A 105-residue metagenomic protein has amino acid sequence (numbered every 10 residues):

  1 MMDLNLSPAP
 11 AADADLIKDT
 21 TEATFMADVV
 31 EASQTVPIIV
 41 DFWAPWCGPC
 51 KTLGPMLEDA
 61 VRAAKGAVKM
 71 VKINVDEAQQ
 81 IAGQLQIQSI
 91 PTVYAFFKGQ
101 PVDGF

Functional and structural regions predicted by a protein language model:
M1-G66, Q79-Q80, I90-T92, F96-F105: Proteins that catalyze or organize thiol-disulfide redox chemistry and the adjacent proteostasis machinery handling
V75-E77: Conserved SAM/SAH-binding loop
